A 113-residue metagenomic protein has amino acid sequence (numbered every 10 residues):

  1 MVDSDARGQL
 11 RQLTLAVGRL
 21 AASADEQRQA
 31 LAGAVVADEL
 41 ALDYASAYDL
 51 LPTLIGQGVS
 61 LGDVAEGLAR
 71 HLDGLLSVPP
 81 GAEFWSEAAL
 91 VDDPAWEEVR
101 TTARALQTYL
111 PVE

Functional and structural regions predicted by a protein language model:
M1-D49: Short terminal alpha-helical segments
D49-A105: Amphipathic protein-protein interaction modules
Q107-P111: Eukaryotic acidic, Ser/Thr-rich intrinsically disordered low-complexity regions
